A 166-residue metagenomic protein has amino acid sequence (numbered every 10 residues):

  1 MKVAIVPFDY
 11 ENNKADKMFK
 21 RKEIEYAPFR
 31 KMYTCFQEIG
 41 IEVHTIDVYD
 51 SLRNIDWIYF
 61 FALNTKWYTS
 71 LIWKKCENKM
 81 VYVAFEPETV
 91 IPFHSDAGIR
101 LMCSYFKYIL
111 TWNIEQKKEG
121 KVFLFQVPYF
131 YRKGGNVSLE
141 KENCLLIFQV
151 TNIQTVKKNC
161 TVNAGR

Functional and structural regions predicted by a protein language model:
M1-R166: Nucleotide-sugar donor-binding catalytic core of glycosyltransferases
